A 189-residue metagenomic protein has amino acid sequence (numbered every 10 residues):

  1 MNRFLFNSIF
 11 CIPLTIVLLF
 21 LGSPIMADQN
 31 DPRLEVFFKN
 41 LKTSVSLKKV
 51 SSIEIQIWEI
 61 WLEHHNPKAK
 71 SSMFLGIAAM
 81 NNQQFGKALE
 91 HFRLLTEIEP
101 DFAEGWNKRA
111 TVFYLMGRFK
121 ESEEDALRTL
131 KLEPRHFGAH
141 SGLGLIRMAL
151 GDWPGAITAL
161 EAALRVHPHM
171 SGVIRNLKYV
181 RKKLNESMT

Functional and structural regions predicted by a protein language model:
C11-L21: Bacterial N-terminal signal peptides
G22-F74: N-terminal leader/linker segments that initiate helical-solenoid repeat arrays
P32, T43, S52, E59 (+3 more regions): Terminal, low-structured helical/coil segments at or just beyond the last alpha-helical repeat
F38, I55-W58, R93, L127 (+1 more regions): Alpha-solenoid helical repeat scaffolds
N66-G138: Alpha-helical adaptor scaffolds
N81, L115, A149, K182-E186: Register position in tetratricopeptide repeats
